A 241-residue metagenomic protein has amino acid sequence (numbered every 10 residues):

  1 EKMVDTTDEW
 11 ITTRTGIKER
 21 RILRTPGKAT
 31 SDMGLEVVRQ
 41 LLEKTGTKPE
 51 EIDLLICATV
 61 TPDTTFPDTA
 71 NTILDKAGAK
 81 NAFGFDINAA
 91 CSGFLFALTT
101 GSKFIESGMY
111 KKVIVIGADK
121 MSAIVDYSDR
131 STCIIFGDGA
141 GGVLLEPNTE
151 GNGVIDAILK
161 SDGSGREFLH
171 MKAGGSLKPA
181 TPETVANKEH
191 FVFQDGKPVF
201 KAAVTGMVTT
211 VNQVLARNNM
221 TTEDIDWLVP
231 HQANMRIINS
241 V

Functional and structural regions predicted by a protein language model:
E1-G27, D129-K201, T205, T209: Condensing-enzyme catalytic core mediating Claisen C-C bond formation in acyl metabolism
E9, K48-L54, N81-F83, K111-V113 (+1 more regions): Short acidic capping loops at alpha-helix termini that bridge into adjacent secondary structure
W10-R14, K18-D32, V60-V113: Conserved catalytic cysteine-centered active-site region of acyl-thioester-dependent Claisen-condensing enzymes
I11, L41, I52-L55, I73 (+5 more regions): Buried hydrophobic positions in well-ordered alpha/beta secondary-structure cores of metabolic enzymes
V37-D53, T209-D226: Phosphate/pyrophosphate-binding loops at sites that engage ATP/ADP/AMP, CoA/4′-phosphopantetheine, polyphosphate
A58-D63, A89-S92, G117-S122, K160-D162: Acidic, glycine-rich active-site loops and adjacent beta-strand->loop/helix elements that engage anionic groups
A58-T64, I225-V241: Glycine-rich phosphate-binding loops at beta-strand->alpha-helix junctions
E106-A140: Flexible, glycine-rich active-site loops centered on histidine and acidic residues that chelate a metal or position
